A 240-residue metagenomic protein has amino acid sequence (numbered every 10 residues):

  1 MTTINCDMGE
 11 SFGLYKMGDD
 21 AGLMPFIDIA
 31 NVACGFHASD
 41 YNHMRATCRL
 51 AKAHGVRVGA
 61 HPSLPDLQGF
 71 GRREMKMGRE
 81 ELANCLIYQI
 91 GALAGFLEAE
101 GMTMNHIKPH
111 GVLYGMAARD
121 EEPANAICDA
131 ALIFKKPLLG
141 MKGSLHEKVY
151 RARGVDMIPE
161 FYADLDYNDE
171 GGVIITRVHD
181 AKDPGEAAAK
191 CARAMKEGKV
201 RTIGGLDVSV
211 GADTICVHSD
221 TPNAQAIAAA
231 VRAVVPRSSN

Functional and structural regions predicted by a protein language model:
D7, H61, I107, V217: Conserved, mostly hydrophobic/aromatic
F12-R45: A short alpha/beta connector and helix-capping loop motif
A21-P25, A46-G59, E98-E100: Acidic (Asp/Glu)-rich catalytic clusters
V32-H37, M116-R119, F134-G143: Catalytic beta/alpha-barrel core
A51, R193, A224-N240: C-terminal helical cap(s) of enzyme catalytic domains, especially alpha/beta-barrels
D66-G101, H106: Glycine/small-residue-rich loop that forms an oxyanion/phosphate-binding "nest" at active or ligand-binding sites
D120-A126: Charged helix-capping and loop-helix junction motifs
G143-K199: Active-site rim beta-loop-alpha module in soluble metabolic enzymes
